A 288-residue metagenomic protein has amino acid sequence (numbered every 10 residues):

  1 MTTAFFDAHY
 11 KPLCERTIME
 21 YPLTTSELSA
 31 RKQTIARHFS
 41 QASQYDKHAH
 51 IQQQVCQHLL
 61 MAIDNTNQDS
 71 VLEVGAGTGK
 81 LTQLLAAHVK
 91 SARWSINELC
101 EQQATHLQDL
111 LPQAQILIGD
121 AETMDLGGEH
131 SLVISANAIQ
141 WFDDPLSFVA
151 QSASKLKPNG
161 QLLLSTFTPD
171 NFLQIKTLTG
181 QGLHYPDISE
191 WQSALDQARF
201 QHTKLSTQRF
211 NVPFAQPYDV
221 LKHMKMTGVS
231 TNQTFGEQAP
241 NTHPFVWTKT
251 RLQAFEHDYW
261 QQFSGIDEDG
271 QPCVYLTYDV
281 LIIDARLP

Functional and structural regions predicted by a protein language model:
Y21-I63: Class I SAM-dependent methyltransferase Rossmann-like catalytic core, especially the SAM/SAH-binding loop
T34, H48-I51, T78-K80, H184-P186 (+1 more regions): Conserved Class I S-adenosyl-L-methionine
L60-N67, A87: Glycine-rich helix-loop-beta junction characteristic of Rossmann-like nucleotide cofactor-binding loops
S70-M124: Class I SAM-dependent methyltransferase SAM/SAH-binding core
E122-V133: A short acidic, Gly/Pro-enriched loop at the edge of an enzyme's catalytic core that lines a small-molecule cofactor
S131-P145, T166: A short SAM/SAH-binding and catalytic strip from SAM-dependent methyltransferases
L146-Q161: A short glycine-rich, Lys/Arg-flanked "PGG" loop and its adjoining helix->strand segment in the class I
Q161-E190: Conserved class I S-adenosyl-L-methionine
